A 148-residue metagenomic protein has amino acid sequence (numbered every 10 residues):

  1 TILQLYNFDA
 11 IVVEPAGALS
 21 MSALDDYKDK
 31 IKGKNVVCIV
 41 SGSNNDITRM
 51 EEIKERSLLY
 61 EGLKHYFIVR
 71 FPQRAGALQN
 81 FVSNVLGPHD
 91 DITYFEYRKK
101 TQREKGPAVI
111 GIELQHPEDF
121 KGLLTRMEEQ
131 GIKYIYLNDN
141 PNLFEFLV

Functional and structural regions predicted by a protein language model:
T1-K34: Active-site-adjacent helical/loop segments in soluble small-molecule enzymes
P15, V40-S41, P72, L114: Conserved residues at beta->alpha junctions
A18-L19, C38-N44, N142-F146: A short, charged, Gly/Pro-tolerant segment at domain boundaries
D25-E55: Catalytic phosphate/nucleotide-handling subdomain of diverse soluble enzymes
I47-V148: A conserved regulatory-domain signal marking ACT and ACT-like small-molecule sensing domains and adjacent regulatory
